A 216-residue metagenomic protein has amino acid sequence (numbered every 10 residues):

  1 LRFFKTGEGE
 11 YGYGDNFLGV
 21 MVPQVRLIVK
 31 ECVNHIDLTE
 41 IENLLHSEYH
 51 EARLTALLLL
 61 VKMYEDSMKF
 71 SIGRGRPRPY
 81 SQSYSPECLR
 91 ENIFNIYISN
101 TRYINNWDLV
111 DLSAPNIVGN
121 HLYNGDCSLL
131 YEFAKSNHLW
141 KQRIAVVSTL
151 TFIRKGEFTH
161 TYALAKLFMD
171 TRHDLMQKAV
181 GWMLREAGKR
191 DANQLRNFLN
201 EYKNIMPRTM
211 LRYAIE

Functional and structural regions predicted by a protein language model:
L1-E216: Alpha-helical scaffold domains
